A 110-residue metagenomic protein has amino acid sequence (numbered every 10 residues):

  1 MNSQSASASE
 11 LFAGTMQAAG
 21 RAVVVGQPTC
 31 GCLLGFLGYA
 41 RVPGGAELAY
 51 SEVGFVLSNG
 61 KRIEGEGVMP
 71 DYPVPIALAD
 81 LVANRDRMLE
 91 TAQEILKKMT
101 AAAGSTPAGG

Functional and structural regions predicted by a protein language model:
M1-G110: C-terminal "post-core" interaction segments
